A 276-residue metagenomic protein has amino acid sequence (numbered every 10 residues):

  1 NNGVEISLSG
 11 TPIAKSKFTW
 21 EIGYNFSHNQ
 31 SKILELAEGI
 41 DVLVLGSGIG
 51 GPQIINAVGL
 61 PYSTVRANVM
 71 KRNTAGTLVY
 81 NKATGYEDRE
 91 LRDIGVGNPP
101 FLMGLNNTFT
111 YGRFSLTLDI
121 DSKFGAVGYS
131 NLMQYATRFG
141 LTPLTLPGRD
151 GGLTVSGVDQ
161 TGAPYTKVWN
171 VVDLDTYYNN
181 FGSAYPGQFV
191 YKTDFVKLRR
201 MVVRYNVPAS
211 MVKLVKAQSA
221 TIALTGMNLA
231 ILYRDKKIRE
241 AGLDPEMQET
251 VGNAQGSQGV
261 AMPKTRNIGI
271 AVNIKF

Functional and structural regions predicted by a protein language model:
N1, V44-R66, N73-A75, G151 (+3 more regions): C-terminal beta-signal and terminal closure region of outer-membrane beta-barrel proteins
N2-L8, F101-N107, F114, L198-V203 (+1 more regions): Hydrophobic, lipid-facing positions within transmembrane beta-strands of outer-membrane proteins
G3, L78-R89, V171-G187, E246-N253: Flexible, solvent-exposed coil segments and beta strand-coil junctions, predominantly the extracellular/periplasmic
V4, S16, R113-L118, S210-M211: Repeated loop/turn-to-beta-strand initiation elements of outer-membrane beta-barrel proteins
G10-P12, F26-K32, Y111-R113, S122-A126 (+4 more regions): Transmembrane beta-strands of outer-membrane beta-barrel pores
T11-G97, T137, L144-L146, T154-G162 (+1 more regions): Conserved small-residue
W20-I22, L105, Y111, L116-L118 (+2 more regions): Transmembrane beta-strands of outer-membrane beta-barrel proteins
K123-T221, T225-M227: Extracytoplasmic gating/loop element in the C-terminal half of outer-membrane beta-barrel translocons and assembly
